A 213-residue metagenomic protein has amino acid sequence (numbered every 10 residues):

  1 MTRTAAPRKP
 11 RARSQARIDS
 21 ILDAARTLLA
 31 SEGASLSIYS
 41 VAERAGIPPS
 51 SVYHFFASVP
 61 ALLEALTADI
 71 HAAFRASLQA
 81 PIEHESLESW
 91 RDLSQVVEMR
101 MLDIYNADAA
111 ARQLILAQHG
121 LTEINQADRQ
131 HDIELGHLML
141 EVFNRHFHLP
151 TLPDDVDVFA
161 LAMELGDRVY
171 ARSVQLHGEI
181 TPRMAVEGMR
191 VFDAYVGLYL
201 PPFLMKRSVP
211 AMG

Functional and structural regions predicted by a protein language model:
M1-A16, P202-G213: N-terminal intrinsically disordered/low-complexity leader segments
S14-A25, V41, L66-I70, F74: Generic hydrophobic, amphipathic alpha-helix propensity
S20, L28-A61, A65: Helix-turn-helix
L29, L63-I70, S77-L78, H131 (+1 more regions): Alpha-helical DNA-contacting segments of helix-turn-helix folds
Q79-N106, A162: Hydrophobic alpha-helical connector segments
R91, A107-H137: Short secondary-structure transition hinges
Q95, M99-L102, G136-L140, N144 (+3 more regions): An amphipathic alpha-helix signature
Q113, R145-D193, P202-V209, G213: Hydrophobic/aromatic-rich alpha-helical bundle segments in the mid-to-C-terminal region
